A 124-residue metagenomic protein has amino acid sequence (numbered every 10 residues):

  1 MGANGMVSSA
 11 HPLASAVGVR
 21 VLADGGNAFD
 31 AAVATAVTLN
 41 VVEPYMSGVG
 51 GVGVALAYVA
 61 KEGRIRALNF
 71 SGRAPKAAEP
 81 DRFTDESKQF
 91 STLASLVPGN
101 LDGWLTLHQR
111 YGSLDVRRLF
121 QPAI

Functional and structural regions predicted by a protein language model:
M1-A16, R20, A28-I124: Noncatalytic scaffold domains of N-terminal-nucleophile
